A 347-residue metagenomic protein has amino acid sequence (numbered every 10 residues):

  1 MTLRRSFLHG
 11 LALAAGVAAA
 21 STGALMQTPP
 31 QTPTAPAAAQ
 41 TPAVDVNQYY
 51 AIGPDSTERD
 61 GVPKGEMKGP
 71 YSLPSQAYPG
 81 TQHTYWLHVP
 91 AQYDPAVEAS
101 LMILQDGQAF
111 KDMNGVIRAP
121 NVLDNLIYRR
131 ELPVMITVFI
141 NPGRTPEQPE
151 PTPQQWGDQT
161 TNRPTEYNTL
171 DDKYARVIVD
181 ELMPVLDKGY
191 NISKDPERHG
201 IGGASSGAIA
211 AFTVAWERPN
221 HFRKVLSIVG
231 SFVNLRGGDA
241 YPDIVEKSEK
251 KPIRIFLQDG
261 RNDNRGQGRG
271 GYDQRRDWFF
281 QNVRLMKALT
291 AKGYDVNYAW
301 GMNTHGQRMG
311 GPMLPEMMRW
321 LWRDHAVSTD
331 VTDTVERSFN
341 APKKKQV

Functional and structural regions predicted by a protein language model:
M1-L13: N-terminal secretory signal peptides and thylakoid transit peptides that target proteins across membranes
L11-G23: Bacterial N-terminal signal peptides
L25-Q27, Q31: Boundary of Sec targeting at the N-terminus
Q31-V347: Non-catalytic cap/lid and distal C-terminal segments of serine-dependent acyl enzymes
